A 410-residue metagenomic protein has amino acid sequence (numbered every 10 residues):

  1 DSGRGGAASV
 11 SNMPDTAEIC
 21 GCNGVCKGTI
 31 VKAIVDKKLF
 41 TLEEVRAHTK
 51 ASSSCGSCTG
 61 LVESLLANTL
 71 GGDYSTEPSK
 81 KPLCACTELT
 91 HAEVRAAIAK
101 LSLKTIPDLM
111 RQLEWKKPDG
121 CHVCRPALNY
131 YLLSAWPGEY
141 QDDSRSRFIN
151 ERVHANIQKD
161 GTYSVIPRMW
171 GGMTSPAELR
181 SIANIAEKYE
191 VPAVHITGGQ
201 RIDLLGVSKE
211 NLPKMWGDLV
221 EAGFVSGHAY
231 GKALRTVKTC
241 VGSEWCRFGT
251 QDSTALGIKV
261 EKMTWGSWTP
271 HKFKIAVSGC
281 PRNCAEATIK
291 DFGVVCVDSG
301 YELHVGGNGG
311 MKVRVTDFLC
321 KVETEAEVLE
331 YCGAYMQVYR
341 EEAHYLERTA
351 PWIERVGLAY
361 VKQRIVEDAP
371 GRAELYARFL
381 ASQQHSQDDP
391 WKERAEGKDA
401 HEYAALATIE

Functional and structural regions predicted by a protein language model:
D1-K38, H48-L83, T87: Helix-rich C-terminal "cap"/substrate-channel and partner-interaction subdomain that packs against the flavin-binding
S2-G5, L65, T236-C240, K274-R282 (+2 more regions): A glycine-rich phosphate-binding loop feature that marks nucleotide/adenosyl-phosphate handling sites
G21, L61, A85, T90 (+2 more regions): Small-residue-enriched alpha-helical segments and adjacent helix-cap loops that form tight helix-helix packing
V31, L65-A67, R95, V123-L133 (+2 more regions): Charge-rich, low-aromatic oligomerization/scaffolding segments with amphipathic character
L42, L61-K81, I106, V123-I149: Non-heme iron-sulfur electron-transfer modules
E43, P107-D108, H122, Y140-D142 (+5 more regions): Flexible, glycine/charged-enriched surface loops at secondary-structure junctions
K50-T59, L113-V123: Short, basic interhelical loop/turn and adjoining N-cap of the next helix at nucleic-acid- or acidic-partner-contacting
G279, N283, T288-R348, K362: Mobile "lid/hinge" segments at catalytic clefts and subdomain interfaces of large enzymes
